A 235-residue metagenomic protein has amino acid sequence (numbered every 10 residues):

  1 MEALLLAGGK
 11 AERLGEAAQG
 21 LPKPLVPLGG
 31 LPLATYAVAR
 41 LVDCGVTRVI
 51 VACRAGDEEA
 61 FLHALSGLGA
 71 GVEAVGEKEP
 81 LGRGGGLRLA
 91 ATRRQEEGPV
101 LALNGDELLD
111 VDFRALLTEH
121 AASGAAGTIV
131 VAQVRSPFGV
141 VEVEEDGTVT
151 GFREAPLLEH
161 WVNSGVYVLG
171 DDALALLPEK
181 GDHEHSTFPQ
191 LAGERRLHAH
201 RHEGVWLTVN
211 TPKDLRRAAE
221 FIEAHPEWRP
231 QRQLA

Functional and structural regions predicted by a protein language model:
E2-L6, R13, P27, L31-N104 (+5 more regions): Conserved N-terminal catalytic core of the sugar/cofactor nucleotidyltransferase
A11-R13, S123: Glycine-rich "HGGG/HGxG" loop immediately N-terminal to the catalytic nucleophile of the alpha/beta-hydrolase
Q19-P24: Short alpha-helical oligomerization interface
L25, V141-V143, A199: A structural signal for short hydrophobic beta-strand segments in well-ordered beta-sheet cores
P32, G85-R88, A126, S186 (+1 more regions): Active-site phosphate/pyrophosphate-handling residues
V42, R94-E96, L109-T148: Basic phosphate/pyrophosphate-binding loop/patch that engages nucleotide-derived ligands
L101, L108, R114-A121, R135-S136 (+1 more regions): Catalytic-core segments of class I nucleotidyltransferases/pyrophosphorylases that form NMP-activated intermediates
